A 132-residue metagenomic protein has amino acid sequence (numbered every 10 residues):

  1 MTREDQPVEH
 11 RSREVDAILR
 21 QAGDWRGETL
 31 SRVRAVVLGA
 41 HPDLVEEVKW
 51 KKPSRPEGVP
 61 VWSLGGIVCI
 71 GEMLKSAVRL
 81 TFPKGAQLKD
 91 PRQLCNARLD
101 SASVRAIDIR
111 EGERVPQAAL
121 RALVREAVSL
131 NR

Functional and structural regions predicted by a protein language model:
M1-R132: Charge-dense, helix-prone N-terminal extensions
